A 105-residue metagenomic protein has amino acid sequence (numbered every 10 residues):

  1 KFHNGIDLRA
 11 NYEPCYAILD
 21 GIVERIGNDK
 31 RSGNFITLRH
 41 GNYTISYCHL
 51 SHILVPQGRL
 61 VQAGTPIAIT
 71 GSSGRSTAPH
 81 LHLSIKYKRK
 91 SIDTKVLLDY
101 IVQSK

Functional and structural regions predicted by a protein language model:
K1-I18, H40: Short glycine/threonine/proline-enriched tight-turn/helix- or strand-capping micro-motif at secondary-structure
D7-L8, G27, L50, R75: Short loop/turn motifs at secondary-structure junctions and domain boundaries
A10, S51-H52, Y87, Y100: Non-catalytic surface loops within mature trypsin-like serine protease
E13, I53, R75: Glycine-/small-residue-rich active-site loops that bind phosphorylated ligands and cofactors
E13, Y43-T44, K90: Short acidic/polar mixed-charge low-complexity motifs
P14-R25, V55-T70: Short, well-structured beta-strand-loop connectors
A17-L54, H80, S84: Zn2+-dependent peptidoglycan hydrolase active-site motif and core
N34-R39, R59-K105: Conserved, short, structured surface segments that act as functional micro-motifs
